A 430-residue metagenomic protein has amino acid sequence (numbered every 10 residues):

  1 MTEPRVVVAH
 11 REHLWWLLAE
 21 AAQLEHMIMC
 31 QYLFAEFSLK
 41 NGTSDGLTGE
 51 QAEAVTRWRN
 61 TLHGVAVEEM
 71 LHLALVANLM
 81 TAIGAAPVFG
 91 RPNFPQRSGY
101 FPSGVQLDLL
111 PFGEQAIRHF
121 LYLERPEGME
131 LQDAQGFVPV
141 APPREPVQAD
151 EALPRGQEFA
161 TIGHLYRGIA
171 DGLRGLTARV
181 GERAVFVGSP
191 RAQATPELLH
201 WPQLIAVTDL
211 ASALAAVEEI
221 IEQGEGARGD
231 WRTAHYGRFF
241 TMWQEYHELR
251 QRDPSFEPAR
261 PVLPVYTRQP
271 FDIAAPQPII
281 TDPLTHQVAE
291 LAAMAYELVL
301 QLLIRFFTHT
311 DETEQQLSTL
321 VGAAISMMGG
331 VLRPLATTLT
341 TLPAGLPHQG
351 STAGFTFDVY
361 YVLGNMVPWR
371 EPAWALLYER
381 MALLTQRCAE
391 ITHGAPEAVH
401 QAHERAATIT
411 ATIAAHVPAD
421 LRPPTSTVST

Functional and structural regions predicted by a protein language model:
M1-T430: Non-heme di-metal
